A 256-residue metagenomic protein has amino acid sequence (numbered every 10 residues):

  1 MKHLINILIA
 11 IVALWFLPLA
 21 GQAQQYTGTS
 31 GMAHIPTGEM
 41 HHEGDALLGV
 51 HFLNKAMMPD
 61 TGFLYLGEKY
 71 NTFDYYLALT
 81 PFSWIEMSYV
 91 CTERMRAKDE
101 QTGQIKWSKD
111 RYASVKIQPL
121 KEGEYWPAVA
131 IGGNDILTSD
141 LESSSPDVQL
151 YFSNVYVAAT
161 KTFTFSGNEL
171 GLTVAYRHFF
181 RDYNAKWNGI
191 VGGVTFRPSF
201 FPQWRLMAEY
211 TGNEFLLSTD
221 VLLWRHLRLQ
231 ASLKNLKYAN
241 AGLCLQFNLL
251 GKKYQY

Functional and structural regions predicted by a protein language model:
M1-T29, K253-Y256: Cleavable N-terminal export/targeting peptides
A23-V155, T160-N168, P198-W204, T219-V221 (+3 more regions): Transmembrane beta-barrel domains of Gram-negative outer membranes and organellar outer membranes
G133, L172, Y176, V194 (+3 more regions): Histidine-/acidic-rich catalytic cores in large beta-rich domains
T138, F179-D182, K253-Y256: C-terminal low-complexity, charged extensions that often adopt amphipathic alpha-helices
E169-R205: A mid-sequence, solvent-exposed acidic-amphipathic segment
A185-K186, R197, E209-T211, D220-L222: Low-complexity, polar/charged sequence tracts that form flexible coils or short amphipathic helices and often embed
A239-Y256: Flexible, glycine-rich linker and terminal segments associated with outer-membrane beta-barrel/transport systems
